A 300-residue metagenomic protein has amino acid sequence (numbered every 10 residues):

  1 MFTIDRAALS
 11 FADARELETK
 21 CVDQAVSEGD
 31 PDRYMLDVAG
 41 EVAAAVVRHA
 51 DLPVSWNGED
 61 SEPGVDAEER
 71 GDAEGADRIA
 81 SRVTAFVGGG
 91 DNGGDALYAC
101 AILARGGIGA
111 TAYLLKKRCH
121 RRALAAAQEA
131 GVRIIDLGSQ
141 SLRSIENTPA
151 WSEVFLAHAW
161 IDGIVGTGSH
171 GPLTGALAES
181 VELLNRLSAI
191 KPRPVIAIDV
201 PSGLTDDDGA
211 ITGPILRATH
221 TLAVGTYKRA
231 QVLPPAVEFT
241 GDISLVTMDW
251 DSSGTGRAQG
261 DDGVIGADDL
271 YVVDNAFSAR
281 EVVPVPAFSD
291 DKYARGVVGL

Functional and structural regions predicted by a protein language model:
M1-L115, H220, Q231-L300: Small-residue (G/A/S/T)-rich helix-start motifs and N-terminal tracts that mark the onset
A44-E62, D66-G166, P172-I198: Nucleotide and nucleotide-moiety/phosphate-recognizing core
V132-I145, G203-D206, S278-P284: Short gly/ser/thr-rich secondary-structure transition/capping motifs
I164-A267: Internal gly/pro-rich beta-alpha loop/helix module that stabilizes soluble enzyme cofactors or their anionic handles
